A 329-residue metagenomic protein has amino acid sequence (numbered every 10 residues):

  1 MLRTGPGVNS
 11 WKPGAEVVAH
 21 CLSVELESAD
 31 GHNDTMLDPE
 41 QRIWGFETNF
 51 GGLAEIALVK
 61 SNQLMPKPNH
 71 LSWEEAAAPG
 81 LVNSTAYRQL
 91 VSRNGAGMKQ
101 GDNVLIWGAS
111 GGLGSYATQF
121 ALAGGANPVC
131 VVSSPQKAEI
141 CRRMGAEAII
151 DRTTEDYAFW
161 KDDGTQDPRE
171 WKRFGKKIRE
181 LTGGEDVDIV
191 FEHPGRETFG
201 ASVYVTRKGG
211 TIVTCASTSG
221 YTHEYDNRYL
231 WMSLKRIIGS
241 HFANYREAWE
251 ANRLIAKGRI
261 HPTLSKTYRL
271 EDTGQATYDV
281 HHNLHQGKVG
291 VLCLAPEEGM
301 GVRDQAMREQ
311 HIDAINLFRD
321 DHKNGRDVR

Functional and structural regions predicted by a protein language model:
M1-G31, P68: Glycine-rich beta-strand-centered segment in the early N-terminal region that forms part of a ligand/cofactor-binding
S23-G108, E155: NAD(P)H dinucleotide-binding glycine-rich loop of Rossmann-like/cofactor-binding domains, especially the beta1-alpha1
T85, G112-L113, E197-T198: Hydrophobic/small residue at the entry helix of a nucleotide-binding pocket
K99, T206-R207: Helix-to-beta-strand junctions that scaffold the AdoMet/dcAdoMet cofactor pocket in Class I SAM-dependent enzymes
I106, L122-E197: Adenosine-nucleotide cofactor-binding segment
S110, T118: N-terminal Rossmann NAD(P)H-binding glycine-rich loop of SDR-like oxidoreductase domains
G200-V203, Y245-R329: C-terminal hydrophobic helical "lid"/dimerization subdomain of Rossmann-like NAD(P)H-dependent oxidoreductases
S217-M232: Rossmann-fold NAD(P)-binding glycine/threonine-rich loop
